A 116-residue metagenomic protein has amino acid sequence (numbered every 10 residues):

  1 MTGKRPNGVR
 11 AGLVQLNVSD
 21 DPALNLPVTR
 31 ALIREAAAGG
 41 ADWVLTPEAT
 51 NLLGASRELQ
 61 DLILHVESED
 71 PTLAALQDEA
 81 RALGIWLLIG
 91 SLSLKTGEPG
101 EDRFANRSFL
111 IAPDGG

Functional and structural regions predicted by a protein language model:
M1-N7: Basic/polar N-terminal segments that are highly enriched at the extreme N-terminus, encompassing both cleavable
K4, Q15, E58-L59: Generic signal for short, ordered secondary-structure residues within or immediately flanking folded domains
G8-D20, L45, R107: Active-site-proximal beta-strand elements of phosphoester/diester hydrolases
P22, A31-P113: Cys-nucleophile CN-hydrolase/nitrilase-fold catalytic domain and related Cys-dependent amidase chemistry that acts on
